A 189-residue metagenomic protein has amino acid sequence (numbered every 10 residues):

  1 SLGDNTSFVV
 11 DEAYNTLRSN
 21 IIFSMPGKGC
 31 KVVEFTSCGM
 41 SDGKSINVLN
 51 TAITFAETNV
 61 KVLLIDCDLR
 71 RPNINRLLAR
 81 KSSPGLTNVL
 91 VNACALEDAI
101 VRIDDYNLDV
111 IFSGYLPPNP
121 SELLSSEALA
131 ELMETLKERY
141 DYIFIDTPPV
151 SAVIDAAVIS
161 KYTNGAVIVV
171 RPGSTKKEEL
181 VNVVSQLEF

Functional and structural regions predicted by a protein language model:
L2-F189: P-loop NTP-binding module
